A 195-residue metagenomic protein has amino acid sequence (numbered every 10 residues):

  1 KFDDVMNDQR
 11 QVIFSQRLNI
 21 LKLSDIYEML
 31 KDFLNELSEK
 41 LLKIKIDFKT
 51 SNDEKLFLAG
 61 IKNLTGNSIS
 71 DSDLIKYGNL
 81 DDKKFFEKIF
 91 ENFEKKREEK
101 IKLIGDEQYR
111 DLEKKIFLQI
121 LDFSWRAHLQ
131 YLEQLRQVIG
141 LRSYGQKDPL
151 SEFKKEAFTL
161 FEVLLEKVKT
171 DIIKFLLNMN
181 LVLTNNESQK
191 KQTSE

Functional and structural regions predicted by a protein language model:
K1-E195: Extended, charged helical/alpha-beta scaffold domains that provide interaction surfaces
